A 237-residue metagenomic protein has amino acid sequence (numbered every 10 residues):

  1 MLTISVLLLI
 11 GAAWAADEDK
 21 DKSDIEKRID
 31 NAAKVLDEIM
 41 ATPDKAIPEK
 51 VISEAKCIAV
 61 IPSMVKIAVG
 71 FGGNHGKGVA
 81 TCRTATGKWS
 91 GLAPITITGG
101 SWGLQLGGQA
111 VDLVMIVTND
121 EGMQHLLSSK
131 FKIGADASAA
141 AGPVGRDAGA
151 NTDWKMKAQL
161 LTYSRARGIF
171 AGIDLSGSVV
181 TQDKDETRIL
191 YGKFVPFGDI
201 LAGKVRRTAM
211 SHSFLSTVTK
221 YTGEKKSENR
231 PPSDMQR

Functional and structural regions predicted by a protein language model:
L2-I10: Bacterial N-terminal signal peptides
I10-A16: Sec/Tat signal peptide C-region and signal peptidase I cleavage site
A16-R237: Small-residue-enriched, tightly packed secondary-structure blocks
